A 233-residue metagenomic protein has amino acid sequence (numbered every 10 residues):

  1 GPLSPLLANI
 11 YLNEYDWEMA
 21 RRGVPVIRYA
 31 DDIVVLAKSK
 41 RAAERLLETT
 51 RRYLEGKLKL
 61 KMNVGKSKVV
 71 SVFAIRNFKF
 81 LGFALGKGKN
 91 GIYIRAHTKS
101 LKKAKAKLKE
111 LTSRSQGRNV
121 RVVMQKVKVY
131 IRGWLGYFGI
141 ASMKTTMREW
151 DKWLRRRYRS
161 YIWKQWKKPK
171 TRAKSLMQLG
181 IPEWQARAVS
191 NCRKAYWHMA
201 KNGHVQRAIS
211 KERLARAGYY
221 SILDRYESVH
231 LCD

Functional and structural regions predicted by a protein language model:
G1-D233: Non-catalytic terminal/accessory segments
